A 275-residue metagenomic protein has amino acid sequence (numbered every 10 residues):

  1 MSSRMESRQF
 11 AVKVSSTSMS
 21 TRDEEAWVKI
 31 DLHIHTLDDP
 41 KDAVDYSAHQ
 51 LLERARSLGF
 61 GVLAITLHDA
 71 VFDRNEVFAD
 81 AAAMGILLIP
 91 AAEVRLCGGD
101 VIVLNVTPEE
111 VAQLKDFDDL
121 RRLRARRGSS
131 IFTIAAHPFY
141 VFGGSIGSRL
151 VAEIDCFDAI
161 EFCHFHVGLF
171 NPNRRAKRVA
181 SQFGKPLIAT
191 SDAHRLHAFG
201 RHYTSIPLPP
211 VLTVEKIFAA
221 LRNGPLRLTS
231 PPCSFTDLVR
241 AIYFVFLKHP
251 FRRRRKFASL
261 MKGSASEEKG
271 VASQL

Functional and structural regions predicted by a protein language model:
E6-L32, T36-E53, R74-F78, A82-P90 (+2 more regions): Charged catalytic cores and adjacent phosphate/nucleic-acid-binding surfaces used for phosphate/nucleic-acid chemistry
L52-F72, F132-I134: Divalent metal-dependent hydrolysis catalytic cores, especially in the metallo-beta-lactamase
R56-G59, R126-G128, E153-D155: Flexible, charged surface loops at secondary-structure boundaries
F60, I86, G128-I131, F183-K185: A short helix->loop->beta-strand "cap" motif at the edges of active sites that frequently abuts
H68, A136-P138, A193: Short, well-ordered beta-to-alpha junction loops that form the rim of enzyme active sites and present histidine/acidic
V101-S130: Binuclear metal-dependent hydrolase catalytic cores centered on His/Asp/Glu-rich metal-binding motifs
F132-G143: Aromatic-lined carbohydrate-recognition surfaces of secreted/lumenal glycan-active proteins
